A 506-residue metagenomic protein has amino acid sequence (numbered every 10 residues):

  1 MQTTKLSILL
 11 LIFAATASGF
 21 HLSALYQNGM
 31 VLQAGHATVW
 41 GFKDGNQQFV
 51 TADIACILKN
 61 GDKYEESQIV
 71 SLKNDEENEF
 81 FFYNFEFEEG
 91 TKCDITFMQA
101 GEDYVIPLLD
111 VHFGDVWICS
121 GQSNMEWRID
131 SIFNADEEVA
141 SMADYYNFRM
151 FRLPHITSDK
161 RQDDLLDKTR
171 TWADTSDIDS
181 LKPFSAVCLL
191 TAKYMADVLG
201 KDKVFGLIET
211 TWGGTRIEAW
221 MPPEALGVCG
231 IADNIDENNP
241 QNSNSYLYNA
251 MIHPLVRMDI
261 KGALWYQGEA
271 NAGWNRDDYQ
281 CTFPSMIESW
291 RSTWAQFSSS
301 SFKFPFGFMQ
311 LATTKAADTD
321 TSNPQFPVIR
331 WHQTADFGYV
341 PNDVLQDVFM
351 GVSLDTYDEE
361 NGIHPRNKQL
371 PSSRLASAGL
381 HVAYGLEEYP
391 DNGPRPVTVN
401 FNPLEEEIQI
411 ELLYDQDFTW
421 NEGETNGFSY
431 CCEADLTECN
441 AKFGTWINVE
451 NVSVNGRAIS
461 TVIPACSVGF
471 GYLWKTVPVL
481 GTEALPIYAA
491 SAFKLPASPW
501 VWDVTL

Functional and structural regions predicted by a protein language model:
T3-S18: Cleavable N-terminal signal peptides of Sec/SRP-targeted secreted and luminal proteins
S18-L506: Cell-envelope and extracellular/periplasmic
